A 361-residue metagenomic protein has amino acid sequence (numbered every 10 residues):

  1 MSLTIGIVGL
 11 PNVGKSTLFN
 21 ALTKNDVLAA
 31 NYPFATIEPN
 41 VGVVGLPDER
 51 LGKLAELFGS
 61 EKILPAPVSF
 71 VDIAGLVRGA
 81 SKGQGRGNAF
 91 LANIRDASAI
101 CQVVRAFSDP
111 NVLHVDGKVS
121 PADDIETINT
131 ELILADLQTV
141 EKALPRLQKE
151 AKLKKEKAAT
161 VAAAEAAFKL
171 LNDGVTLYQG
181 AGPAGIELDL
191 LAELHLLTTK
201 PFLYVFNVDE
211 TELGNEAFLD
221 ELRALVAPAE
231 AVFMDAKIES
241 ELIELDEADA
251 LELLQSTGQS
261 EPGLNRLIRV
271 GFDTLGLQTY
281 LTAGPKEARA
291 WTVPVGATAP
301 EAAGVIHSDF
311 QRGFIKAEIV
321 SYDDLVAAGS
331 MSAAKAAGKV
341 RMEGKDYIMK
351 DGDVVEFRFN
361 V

Functional and structural regions predicted by a protein language model:
M1-N111, A122, E141-K142: Conserved G1/Walker A P-loop phosphate-binding module
S2-V8, V13, F19, R146-K350 (+1 more regions): C-terminal-of-GTPase-core extension/linker across diverse P-loop GTPases
G6, F34, P39-G42, E49-L51 (+14 more regions): Short capping/connector residues at structural and topological boundaries
N25-P33, N40-G42, R50-K53, N111 (+9 more regions): Glycine-rich, flexible loop/turn motifs
F34, D48-L51, L64-F70, Q84-S98 (+9 more regions): Amphipathic alpha-helical transducer elements in NTP-driven molecular machines
G42-P47, A74-Q84, R95-K157, L170-A184 (+1 more regions): Conserved Switch II/interswitch segment of TRAFAC-class P-loop GTPases
